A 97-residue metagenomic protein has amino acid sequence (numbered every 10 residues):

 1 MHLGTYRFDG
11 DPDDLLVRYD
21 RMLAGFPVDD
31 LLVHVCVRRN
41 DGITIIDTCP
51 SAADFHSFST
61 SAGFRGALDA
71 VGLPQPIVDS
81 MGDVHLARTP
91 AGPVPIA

Functional and structural regions predicted by a protein language model:
M1-I46, P50-A62, V71-A97: Short S/T/G/P-rich N-terminal loop/turn motif that feeds into the first structured element of a domain
R65-A67: Cytochrome P450 catalytic domain signature, combining two hallmark sequence patches
